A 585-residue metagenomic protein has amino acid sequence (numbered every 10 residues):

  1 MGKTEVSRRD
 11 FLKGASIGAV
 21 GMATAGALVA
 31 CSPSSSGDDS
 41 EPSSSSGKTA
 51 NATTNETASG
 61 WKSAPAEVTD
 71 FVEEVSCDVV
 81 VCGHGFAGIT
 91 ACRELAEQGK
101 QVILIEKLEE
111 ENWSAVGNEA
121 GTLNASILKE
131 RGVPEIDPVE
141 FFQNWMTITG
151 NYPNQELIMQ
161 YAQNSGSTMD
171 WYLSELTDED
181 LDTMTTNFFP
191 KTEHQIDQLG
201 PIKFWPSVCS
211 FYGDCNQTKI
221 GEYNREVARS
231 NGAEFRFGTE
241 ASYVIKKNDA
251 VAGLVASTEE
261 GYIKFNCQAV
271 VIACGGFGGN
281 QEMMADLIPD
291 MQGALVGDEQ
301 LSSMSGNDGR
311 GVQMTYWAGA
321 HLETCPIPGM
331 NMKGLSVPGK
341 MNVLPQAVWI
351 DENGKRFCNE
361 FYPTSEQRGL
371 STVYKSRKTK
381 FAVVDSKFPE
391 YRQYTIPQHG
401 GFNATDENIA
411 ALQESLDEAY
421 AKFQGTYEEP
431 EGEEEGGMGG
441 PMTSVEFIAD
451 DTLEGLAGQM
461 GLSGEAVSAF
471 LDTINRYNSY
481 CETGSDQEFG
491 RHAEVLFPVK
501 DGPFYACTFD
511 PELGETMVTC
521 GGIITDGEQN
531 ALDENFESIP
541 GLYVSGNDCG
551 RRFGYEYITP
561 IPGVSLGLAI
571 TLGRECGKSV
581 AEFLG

Functional and structural regions predicted by a protein language model:
M1-M22: N-terminal secretory signal peptides and thylakoid transit peptides that target proteins across membranes
V75-C77, E260-A269: Core beta-strand elements of the Rossmann-like FAD/NAD(P) dinucleotide-binding domain in flavoenzyme oxidoreductases
V79-I103: N-terminal Rossmann-like FAD-binding beta1-loop-alpha1 element of flavoenzymes
E97-A115: Glycine-rich FAD pyrophosphate-binding loop
Y161-G261, Q281-E282, I474, C481-D501 (+1 more regions): Conserved redox-cofactor binding core of oxidoreductases
Y243, E465-R552, E556: A glycine-rich dinucleotide-binding beta-alpha-beta segment and adjacent secondary-structure elements that constitute
F265, A269-K333, P560, L566-E575: Glycine-rich loop(s) and the adjacent beta-strand/alpha-helix scaffold that form part
V312-M314, A318-L462: An anion/pyrophosphate-binding glycine-rich loop and adjacent beta-alpha core in soluble alpha-beta enzymes
